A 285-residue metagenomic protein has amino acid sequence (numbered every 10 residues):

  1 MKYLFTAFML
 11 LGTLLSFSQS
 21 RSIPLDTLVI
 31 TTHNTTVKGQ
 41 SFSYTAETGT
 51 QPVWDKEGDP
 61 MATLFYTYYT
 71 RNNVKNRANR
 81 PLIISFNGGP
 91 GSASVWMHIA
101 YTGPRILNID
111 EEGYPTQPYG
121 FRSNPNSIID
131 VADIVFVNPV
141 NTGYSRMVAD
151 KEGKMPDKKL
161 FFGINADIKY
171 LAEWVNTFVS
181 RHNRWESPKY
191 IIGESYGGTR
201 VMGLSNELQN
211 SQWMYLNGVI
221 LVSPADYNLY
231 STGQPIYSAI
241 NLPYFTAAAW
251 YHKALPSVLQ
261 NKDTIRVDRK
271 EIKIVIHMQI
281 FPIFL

Functional and structural regions predicted by a protein language model:
M1-S20, N241-T246: Bacterial Sec-dependent N-terminal signal peptides
D26-V74: N-terminal cap/lid segment of alpha/beta-hydrolase-fold proteins
G58-L160: N-terminal cap/lid subdomain of alpha/beta-hydrolase-fold enzymes
G103-N108, S205, Q209-L285: A catalytic-pocket lid/entrance helix-loop region that shapes and gates access to the active site across common
I164-H182: Helix-loop module immediately N-terminal to the HCX5R catalytic loop in PTP-like cysteine phosphatase domains
N183-Y196: Alpha/beta-hydrolase fold nucleophile elbow
G197-M202: Catalytic nucleophile loop
